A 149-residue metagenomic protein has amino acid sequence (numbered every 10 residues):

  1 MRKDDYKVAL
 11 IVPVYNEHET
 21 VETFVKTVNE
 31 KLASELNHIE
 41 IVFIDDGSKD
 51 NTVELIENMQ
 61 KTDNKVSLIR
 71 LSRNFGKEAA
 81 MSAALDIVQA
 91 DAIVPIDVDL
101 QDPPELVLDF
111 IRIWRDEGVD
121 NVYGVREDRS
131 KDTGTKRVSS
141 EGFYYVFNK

Functional and structural regions predicted by a protein language model:
M1-E30, L36: N-proximal low-complexity "stem/linker" segments adjacent to membrane-targeting elements
D5, D63, V88-D91, D116: Active-site acidic short loop of glycosyltransferases
V14, I44-D46, L71: Conserved sequence signature across two-component system core domains
E19-T23, D50-M59: Acidic helix N-cap motif at the loop->helix transition within catalytic regions of sugar-transfer enzymes
I39-V42, V53-I87: Conserved donor nucleotide-binding strand/loop of the catalytic core
D45-V53, L100-Q101: A conserved acidic beta->alpha catalytic loop
I69-R73, K77-I87, P95, P104-K149: Acceptor/aglycone-binding surface of glycosyltransferases and processive sugar-polymer synthases
